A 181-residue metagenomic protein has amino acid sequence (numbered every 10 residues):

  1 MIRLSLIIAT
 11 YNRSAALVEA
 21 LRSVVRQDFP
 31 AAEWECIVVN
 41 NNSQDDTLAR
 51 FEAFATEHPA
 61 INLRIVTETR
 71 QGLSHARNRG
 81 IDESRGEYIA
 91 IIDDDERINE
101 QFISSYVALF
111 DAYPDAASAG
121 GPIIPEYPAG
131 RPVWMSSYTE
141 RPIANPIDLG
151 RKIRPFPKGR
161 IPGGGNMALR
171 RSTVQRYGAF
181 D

Functional and structural regions predicted by a protein language model:
M1-R26: N-proximal low-complexity "stem/linker" segments adjacent to membrane-targeting elements
A15-V18, D45-A53, Q101: Acidic helix N-cap motif at the loop->helix transition within catalytic regions of sugar-transfer enzymes
S23, N40-A49, E96: A conserved acidic beta->alpha catalytic loop
E33-N42, R64-E68: Short beta-strand/loop segment that forms part of the nucleotide-sugar
E68-S84, S105: Glycine-rich, basic loop-to-helix element that forms the pyrophosphate-binding segment of sugar-nucleotide handling
I89: Short aromatic/hydrophobic "clamp" motif used to bind/position activated sugar donors
Q101-M135: Conserved donor NDP-sugar-binding/catalytic core segment of glycosyltransferases
T139-G159: Short, flexible, basic/aromatic active-site loop/helix in glycosyltransferases
